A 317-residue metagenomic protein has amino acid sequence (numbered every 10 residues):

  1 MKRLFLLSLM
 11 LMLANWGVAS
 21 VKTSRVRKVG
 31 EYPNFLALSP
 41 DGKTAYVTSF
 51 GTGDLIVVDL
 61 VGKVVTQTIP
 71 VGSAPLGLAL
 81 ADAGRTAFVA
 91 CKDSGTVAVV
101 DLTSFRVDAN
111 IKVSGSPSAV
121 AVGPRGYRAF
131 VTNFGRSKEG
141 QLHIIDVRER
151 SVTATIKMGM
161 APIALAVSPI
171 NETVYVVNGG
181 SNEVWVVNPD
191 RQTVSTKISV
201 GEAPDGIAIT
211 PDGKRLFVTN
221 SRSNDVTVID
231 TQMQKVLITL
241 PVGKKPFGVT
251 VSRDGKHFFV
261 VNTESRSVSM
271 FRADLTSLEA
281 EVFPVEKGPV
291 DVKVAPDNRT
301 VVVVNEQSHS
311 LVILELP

Functional and structural regions predicted by a protein language model:
M1-L4: Positively charged n-region of N-terminal signal peptides that target proteins for export
M10-P317: Predominantly soluble domains enriched in secretory-pathway, periplasmic, or organellar proteins
